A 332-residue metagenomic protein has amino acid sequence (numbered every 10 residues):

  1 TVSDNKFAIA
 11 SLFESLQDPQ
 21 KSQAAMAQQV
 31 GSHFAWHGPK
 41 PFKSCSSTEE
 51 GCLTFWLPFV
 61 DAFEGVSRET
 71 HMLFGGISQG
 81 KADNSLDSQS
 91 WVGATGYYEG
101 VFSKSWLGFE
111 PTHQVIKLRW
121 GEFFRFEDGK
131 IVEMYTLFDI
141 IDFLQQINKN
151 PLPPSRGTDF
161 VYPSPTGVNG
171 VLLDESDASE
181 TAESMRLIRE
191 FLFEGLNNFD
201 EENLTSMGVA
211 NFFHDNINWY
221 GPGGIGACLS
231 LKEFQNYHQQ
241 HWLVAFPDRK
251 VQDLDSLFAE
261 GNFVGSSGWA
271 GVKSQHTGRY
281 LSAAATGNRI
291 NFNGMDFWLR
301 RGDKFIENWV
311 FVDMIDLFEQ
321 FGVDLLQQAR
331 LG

Functional and structural regions predicted by a protein language model:
T1-G332: C-terminal and inter-domain tail/linker signature
